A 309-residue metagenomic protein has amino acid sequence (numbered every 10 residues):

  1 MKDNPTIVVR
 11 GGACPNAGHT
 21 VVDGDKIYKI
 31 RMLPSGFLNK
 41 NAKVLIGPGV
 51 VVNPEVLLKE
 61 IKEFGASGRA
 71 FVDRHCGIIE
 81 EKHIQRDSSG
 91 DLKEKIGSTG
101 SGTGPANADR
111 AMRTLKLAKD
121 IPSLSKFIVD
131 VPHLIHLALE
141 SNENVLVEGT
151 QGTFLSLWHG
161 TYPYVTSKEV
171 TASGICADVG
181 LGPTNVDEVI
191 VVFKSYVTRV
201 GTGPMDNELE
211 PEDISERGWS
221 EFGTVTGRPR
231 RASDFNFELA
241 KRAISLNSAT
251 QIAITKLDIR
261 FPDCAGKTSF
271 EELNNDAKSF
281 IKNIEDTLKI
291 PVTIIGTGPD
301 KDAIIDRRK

Functional and structural regions predicted by a protein language model:
M1-K309: Non-transmembrane, aqueous-exposed alpha-helical and coiled segments at domain scale
